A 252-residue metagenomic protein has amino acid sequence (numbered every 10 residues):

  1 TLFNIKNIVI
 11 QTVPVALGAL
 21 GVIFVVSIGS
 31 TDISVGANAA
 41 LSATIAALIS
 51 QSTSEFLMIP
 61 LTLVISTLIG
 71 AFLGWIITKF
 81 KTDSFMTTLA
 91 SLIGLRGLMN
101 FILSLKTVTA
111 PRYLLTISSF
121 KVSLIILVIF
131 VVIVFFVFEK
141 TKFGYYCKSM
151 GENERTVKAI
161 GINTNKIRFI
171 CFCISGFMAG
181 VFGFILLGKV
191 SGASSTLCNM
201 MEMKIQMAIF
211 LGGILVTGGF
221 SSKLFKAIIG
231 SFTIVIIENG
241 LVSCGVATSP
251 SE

Functional and structural regions predicted by a protein language model:
T1-N7, T109, F138-E139, F172 (+2 more regions): Inter-helical junctions in multi-pass inner-membrane proteins, predominant in energy-converting antiporter-like
T1-S52, I77, K81, I209-S221 (+1 more regions): Single transmembrane alpha-helix segments in multi-pass membrane proteins
L2-I10, T53-P60, Y113-L124, A193-M200 (+1 more regions): Interfacial loop-to-helix junctions that mark the boundaries of transmembrane helices in multi-pass membrane
G21-I23, R96-G97, I126-V137, S175-F182 (+2 more regions): Hydrophobic core segments of alpha-helical transmembrane domains in multi-pass membrane transport and ion-translocation
S52-F56, P60, I69-L73, S119-S194: Helix-loop-helix "hairpin" substructures at the membrane interface of multi-pass membrane proteins
T53-L92, G230: Alpha-helical transmembrane segments within multi-pass membrane transporters and channels
F80-T141, I170, K189-S195, P250: Transmembrane helix-bundle core of multi-pass membrane transporters and related energy-transducing complexes
S194-E252: Transmembrane alpha-helical segments in multi-pass inner-membrane proteins
